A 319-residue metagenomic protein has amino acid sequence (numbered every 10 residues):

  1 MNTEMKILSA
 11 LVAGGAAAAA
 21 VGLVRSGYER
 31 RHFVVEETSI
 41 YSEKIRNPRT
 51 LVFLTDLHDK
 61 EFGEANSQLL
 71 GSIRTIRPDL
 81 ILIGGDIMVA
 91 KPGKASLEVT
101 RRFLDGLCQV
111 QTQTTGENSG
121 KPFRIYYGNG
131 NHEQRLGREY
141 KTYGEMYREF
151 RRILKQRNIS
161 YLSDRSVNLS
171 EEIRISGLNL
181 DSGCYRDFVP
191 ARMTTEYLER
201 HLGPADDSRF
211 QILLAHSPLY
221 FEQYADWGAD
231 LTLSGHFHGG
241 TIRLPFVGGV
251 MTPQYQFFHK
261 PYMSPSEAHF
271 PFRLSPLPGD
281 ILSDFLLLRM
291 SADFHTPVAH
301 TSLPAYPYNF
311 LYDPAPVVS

Functional and structural regions predicted by a protein language model:
M1-A17, V34, S39-S42, S67 (+8 more regions): Short amphipathic, positively biased membrane-proximal segments that drive organelle/inner-membrane targeting
V12, A17-E98, T115-N118: N-terminal active-site segment of His-dependent metallophosphoesterases
Y41-V52, I159, S166-G177, A268-L274 (+1 more regions): Beta-strand-turn-beta hairpins that frame and shape the catalytic cleft of phosphate-ester-processing enzymes
F53-T55, I81-D86, R124-N131, L162-D164 (+3 more regions): Active-site neighborhood of phospho(di)ester-bond hydrolases with catalytic His/Asp-centered motifs
D59-E64, V89-P92, N131-T142, L162-S170 (+6 more regions): Active-site environment of divalent metal-dependent phosphoester hydrolases
A65-N168: Core catalytic region of metal-dependent phosphoesterases/phosphodiesterases, especially metallo-beta-lactamase-like
G137-N158, S166, S170-Q211, F221-E222: Binuclear metal-dependent hydrolase catalytic cores centered on His/Asp/Glu-rich metal-binding motifs
S217-S319: Conserved beta-sheet core of the metallophosphoesterase superfamily
